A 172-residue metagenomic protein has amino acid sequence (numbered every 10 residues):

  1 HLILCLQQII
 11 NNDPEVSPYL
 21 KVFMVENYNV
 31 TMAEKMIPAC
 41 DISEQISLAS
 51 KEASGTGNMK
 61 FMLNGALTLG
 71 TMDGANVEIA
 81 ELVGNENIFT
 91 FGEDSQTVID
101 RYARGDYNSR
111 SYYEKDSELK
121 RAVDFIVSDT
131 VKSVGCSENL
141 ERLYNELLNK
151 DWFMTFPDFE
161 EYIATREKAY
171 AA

Functional and structural regions predicted by a protein language model:
H1-K35, A39-I42: Catalytic cores of eukaryotic secretory-pathway lumenal/extracellular enzymes that build and remodel glycoconjugates
P38-A39, I46-A171: Catalytic binding pocket for nucleotide-activated donors in carbohydrate/polymer assembly enzymes
